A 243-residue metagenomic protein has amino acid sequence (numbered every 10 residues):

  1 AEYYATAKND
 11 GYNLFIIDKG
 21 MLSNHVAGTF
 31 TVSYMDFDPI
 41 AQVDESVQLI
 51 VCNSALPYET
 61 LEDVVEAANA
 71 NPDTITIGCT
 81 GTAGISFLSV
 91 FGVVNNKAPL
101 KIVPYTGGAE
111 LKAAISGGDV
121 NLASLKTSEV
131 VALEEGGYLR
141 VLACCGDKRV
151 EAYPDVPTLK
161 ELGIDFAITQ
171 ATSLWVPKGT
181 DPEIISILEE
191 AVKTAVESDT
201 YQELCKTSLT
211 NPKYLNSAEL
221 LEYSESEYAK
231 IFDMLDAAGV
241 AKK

Functional and structural regions predicted by a protein language model:
A1, D63, G81, I102-A113 (+3 more regions): Short helix-initiation/N-cap motifs at beta->coil->alpha
Y4-A5, V90, A114-S116, E134-G137 (+1 more regions): Hydrophobic residues within well-ordered alpha-helices
T6-N13, H25-E110, L159, A171-L204: Hinge/capping helix and adjacent helix->loop/strand transition within the periplasmic-binding protein
A7-I17, P72-I75, A98, S116-L125 (+2 more regions): Alpha-to-beta junction loops
L14, L49, L56, N121-L122 (+5 more regions): A residue-level structural signature of the nucleotidyltransferase/glycosyltransferase Rossmann-like core
K19-T29, F91-N96, L122-P154, F232: A ligand-binding cleft/hinge motif common to bilobed small-molecule-binding domains
E45, V130-E197, S226-A229: C-terminal lobe and pocket-closing loops of periplasmic/extracytoplasmic Venus-flytrap solute-binding proteins
N95, P182-K243: An extracytoplasmic/periplasmic, membrane-proximal ligand-sensing/linker region
